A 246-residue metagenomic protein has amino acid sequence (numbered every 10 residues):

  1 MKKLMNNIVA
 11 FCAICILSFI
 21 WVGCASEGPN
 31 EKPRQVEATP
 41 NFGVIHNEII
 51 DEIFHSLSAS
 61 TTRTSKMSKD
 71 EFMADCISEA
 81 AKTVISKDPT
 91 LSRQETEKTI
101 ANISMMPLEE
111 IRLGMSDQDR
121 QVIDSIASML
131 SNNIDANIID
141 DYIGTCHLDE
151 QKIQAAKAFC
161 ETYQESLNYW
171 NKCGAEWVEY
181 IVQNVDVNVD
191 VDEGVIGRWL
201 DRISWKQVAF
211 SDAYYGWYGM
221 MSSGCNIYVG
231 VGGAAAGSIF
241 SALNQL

Functional and structural regions predicted by a protein language model:
K2-F11: Bacterial N-terminal signal peptides that target proteins for export
L4-M5, L17, A38: Intrinsically disordered/low-complexity terminal segments and short unstructured peptides
F19-G23: C-terminal motif of bacterial Sec signal peptides marking the signal peptidase cleavage site
C24-D201: N-terminal propeptides/leader regions of secreted preproproteins that are proteolytically removed before maturation
V187-L246: Hydrophobic, gly/ala-rich membrane-insertion helices/peptides used by toxins and envelope proteins
